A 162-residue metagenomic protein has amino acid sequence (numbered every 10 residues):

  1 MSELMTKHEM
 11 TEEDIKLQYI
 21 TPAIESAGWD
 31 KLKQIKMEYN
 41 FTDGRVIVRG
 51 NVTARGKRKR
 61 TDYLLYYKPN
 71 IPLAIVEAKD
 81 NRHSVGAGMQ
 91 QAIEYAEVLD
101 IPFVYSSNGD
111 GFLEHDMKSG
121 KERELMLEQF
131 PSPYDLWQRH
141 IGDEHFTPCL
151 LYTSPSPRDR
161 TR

Functional and structural regions predicted by a protein language model:
S2-R162: ATP-dependent helicase/translocase motor core
